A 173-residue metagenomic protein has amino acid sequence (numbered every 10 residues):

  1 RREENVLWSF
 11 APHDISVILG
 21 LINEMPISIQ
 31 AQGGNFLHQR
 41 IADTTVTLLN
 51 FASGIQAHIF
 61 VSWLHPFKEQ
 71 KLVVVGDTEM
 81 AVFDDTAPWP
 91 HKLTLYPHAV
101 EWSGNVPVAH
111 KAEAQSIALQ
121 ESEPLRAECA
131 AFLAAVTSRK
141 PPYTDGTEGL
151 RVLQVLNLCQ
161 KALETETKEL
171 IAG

Functional and structural regions predicted by a protein language model:
R1-R2: Pol beta-like nucleotidyltransferase catalytic core
S9-P90, P97, L119-S122, R126-K140 (+2 more regions): Contiguous beta-strand/loop segments that form the cofactor/metal-binding neighborhood of enzyme cores
V100-K111: Acidic Ser/Thr/Pro-rich low-complexity disordered segments that often serve as glycosylated linkers/stalks around
K111-E121: C-terminal "lid/loop" region of Rossmann-like NAD(P)-dependent oxidoreductases
K161-G173: C-terminal capping/lid region of NAD(P)-dependent oxidoreductase domains
